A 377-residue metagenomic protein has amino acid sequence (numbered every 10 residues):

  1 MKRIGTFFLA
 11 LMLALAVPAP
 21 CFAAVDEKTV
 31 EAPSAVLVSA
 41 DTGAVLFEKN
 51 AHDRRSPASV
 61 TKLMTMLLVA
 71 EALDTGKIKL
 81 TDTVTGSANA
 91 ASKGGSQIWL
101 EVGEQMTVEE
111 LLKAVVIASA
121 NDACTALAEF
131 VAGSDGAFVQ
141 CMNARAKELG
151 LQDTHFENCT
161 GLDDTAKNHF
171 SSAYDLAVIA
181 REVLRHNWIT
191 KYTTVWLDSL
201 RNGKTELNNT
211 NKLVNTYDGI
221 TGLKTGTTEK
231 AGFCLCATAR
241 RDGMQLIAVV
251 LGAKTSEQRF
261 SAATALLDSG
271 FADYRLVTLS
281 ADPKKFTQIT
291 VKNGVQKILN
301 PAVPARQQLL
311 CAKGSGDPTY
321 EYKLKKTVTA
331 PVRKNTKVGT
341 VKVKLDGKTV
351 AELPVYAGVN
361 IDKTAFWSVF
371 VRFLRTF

Functional and structural regions predicted by a protein language model:
M1-G5, P57, V108, F366: Structural motif marking the loop-to-transmembrane transition
K2-A23: Sec-dependent N-terminal signal peptides of Gram-positive bacterial secreted proteins and lipoproteins
R3-I4, L63, R241: Hydrophobic alpha-helical segments, especially transmembrane helices and their immediate juxtamembrane helical caps
A14, D26-K28, A239, P331-V332: Sterically constrained small-residue positions within well-ordered secondary structures of folded domains
V17-A19, S56, L353: Hydrophobic alpha-helix-in-membranes signature
C21-N187: Active-site-adjacent loops and short helices of periplasmic peptidoglycan-processing enzymes
L151, H155, K167-F377: Domain-terminus/edge residues, biased toward the C-terminal soluble/receptor-binding domains of extracytoplasmic
